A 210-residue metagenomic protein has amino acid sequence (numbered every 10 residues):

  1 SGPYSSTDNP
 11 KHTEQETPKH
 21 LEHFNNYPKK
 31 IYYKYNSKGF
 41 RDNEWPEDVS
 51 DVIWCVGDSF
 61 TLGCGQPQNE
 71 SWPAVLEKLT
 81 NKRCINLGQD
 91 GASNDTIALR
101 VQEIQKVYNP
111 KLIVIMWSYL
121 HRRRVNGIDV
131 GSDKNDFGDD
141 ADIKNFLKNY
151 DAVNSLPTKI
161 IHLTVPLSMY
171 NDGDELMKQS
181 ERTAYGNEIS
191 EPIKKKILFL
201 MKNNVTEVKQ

Functional and structural regions predicted by a protein language model:
S1-W54, V107-K111, M116-F137, N154 (+1 more regions): N-terminal secretory targeting modules
N36-D95, R100-Q105: Serine-esterase "nucleophile elbow" of acetyl-processing enzymes
S59-C64, Q89, I128-L147: Surface-exposed cleft-lining segments at the edges of enzyme active sites
F146-L156: Conserved beta-strand->loop/alpha-helix structural units within folded catalytic cores of enzymes with alpha/beta
